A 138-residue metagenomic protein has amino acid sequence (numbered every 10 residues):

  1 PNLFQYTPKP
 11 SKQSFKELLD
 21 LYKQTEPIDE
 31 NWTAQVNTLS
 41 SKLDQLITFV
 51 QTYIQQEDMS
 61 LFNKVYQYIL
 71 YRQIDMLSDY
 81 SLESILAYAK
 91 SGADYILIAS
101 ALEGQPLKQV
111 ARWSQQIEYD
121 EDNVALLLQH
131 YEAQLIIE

Functional and structural regions predicted by a protein language model:
N2-E138: Hydrophobic, aromatic-lined core segments that form the binding pocket/scaffold for planar heteroaromatic ligands
